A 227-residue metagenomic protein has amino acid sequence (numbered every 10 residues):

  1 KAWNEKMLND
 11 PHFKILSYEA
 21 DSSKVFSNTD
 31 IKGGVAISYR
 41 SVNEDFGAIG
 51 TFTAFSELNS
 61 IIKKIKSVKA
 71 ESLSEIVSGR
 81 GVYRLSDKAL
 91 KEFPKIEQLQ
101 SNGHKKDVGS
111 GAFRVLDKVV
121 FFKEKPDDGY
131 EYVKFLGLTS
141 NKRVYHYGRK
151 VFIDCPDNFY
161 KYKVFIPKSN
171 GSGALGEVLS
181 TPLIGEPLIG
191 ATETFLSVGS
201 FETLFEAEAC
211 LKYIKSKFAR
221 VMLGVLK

Functional and structural regions predicted by a protein language model:
K1, I15-L16, V164, V198 (+1 more regions): Generic low-polarity alpha-helical segments
K1-K24, I37-S38, C210: Conserved Class I SAM-dependent methyltransferase catalytic core
K24-T192, F201-K227: C-terminal substrate-recognition regions of SAM-dependent nucleic acid methyltransferases
T194-L196: Short amphipathic alpha-helical segments
